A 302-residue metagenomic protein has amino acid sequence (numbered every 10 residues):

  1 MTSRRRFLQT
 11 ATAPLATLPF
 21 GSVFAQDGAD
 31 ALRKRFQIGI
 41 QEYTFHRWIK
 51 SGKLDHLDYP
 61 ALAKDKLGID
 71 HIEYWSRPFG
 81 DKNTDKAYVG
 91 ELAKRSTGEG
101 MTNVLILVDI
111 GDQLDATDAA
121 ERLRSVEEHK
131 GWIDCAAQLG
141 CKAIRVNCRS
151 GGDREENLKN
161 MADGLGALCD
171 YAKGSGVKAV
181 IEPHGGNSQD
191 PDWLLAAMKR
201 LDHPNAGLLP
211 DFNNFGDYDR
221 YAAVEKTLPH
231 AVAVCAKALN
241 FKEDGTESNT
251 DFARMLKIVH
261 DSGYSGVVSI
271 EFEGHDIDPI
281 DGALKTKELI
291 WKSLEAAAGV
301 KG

Functional and structural regions predicted by a protein language model:
T2-Q138, E156, K173, H203 (+2 more regions): N-terminal pre-domain/capping segments
I40, N103-L105, R145, I181 (+2 more regions): Hydrophobic residues in well-ordered beta-strands that form the structural core
I69, A136, C141, A231 (+1 more regions): A structural motif
H71-I72, A162-I258: Acidic/histidine-rich catalytic cores of soluble enzymes
M101, V177, S262-G266: A short helix->loop->beta-strand "cap" motif at the edges of active sites that frequently abuts
A136-R154, S175, V180-H184: Active-site groove signature of glycoside hydrolases
G151-L165: Active-site cleft segment of glycoside hydrolase catalytic domains centered on the general acid/base Glu
G266-E273: Conserved active-site loop/cleft motifs that coordinate metal ions or position small ligands
